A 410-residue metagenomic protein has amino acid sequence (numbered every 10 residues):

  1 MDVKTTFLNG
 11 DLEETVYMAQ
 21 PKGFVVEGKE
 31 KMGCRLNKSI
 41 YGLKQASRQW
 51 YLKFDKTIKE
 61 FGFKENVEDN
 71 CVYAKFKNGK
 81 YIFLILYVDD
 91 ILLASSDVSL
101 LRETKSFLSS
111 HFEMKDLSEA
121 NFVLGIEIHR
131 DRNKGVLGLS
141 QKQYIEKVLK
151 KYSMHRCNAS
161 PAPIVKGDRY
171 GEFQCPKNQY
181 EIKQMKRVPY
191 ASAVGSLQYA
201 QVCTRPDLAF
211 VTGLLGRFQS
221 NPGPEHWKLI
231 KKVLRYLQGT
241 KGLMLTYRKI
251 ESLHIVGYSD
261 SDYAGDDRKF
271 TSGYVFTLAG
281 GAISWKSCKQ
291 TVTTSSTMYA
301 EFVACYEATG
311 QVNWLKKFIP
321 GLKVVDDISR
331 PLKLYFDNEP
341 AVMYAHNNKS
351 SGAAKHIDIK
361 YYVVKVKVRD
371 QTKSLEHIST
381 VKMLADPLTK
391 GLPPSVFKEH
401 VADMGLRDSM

Functional and structural regions predicted by a protein language model:
M1-E113: Metal/cofactor- and membrane transport-associated sequence elements
D2, M18, G42, F54 (+23 more regions): Mobile genetic element proteins and their domesticated derivatives, centered on retroelements and DNA transposons
T15, E68-C71, G79-I82, G167 (+5 more regions): Short glycine-rich loop/turn motifs
I40, D116-G242, S379, P387-L388: C-terminal reverse transcriptase regions that engage the nucleic-acid substrate
A46-W50, F54, E68, Y87 (+15 more regions): Alpha-helical interaction elements in eukaryotic regulators
F122, E127, H254, C288-M410: RNase H-like nuclease module associated with reverse transcription
L197, Y258-M298: RNase H-like nuclease fold core
Y236-S259, D327-I328: Structured nucleic-acid-interacting core domains from mobile-element enzymes and related host factors, especially RNase
